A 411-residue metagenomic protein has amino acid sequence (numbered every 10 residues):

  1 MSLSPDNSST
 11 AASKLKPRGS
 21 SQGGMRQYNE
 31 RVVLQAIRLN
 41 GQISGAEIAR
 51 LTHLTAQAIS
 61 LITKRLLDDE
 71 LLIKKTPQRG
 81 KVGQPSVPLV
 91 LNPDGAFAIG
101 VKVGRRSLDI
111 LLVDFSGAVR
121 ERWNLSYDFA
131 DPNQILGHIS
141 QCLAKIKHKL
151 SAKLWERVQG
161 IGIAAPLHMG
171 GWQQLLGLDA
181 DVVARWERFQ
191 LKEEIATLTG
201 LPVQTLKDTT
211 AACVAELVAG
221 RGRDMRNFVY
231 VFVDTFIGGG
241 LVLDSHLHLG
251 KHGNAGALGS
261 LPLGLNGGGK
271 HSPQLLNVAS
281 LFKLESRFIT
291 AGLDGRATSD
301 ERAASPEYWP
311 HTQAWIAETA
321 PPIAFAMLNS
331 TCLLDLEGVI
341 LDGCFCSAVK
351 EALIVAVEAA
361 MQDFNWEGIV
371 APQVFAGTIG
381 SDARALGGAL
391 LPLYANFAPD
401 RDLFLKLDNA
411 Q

Functional and structural regions predicted by a protein language model:
M1-K75, K81-N124, A130-L154, T199 (+1 more regions): ATP-binding/phosphotransfer module of carbohydrate and carboxylate kinases, centering on a glycine-rich
L39-N40, A219, D234: Short helix-capping/turn signature of helix-turn-helix
I48, P77, N124, A180 (+3 more regions): Short clusters of small/polar residues that mark proteolytic maturation junctions
A98-K102, V158-G162, F228-F232, G238-G240: Short glycine-aspartate micro-motif
R105, A211, T235: Short, glycine/acidic-enriched loop or turn micro-motifs at the edges of active sites
V119, N124-N227, A352-D363: Glycine-rich phosphate-binding loop and adjoining helix at the ATP-binding site of ATP-dependent phosphoryl-transfer
H168-G171, A211-C213, G238-G239, H248 (+2 more regions): Short, active-site-adjacent cap segments at secondary-structure transitions
M225-A279: Glycine-rich phosphate-binding loop of actin/hexokinase-like ATP-binding domains
